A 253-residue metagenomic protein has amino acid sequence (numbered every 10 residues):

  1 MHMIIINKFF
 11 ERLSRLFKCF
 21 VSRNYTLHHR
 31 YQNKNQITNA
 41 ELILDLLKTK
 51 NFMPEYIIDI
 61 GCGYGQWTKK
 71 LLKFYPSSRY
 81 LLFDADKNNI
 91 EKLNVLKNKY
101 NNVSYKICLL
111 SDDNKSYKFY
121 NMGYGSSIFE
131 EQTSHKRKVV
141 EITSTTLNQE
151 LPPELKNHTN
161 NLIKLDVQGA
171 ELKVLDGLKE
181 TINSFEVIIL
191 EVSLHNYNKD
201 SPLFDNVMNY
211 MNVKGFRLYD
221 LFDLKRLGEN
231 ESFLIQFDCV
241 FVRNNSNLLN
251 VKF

Functional and structural regions predicted by a protein language model:
H2-F253: Phosphate/nucleotide-binding beta-alpha loop and adjacent structural elements of enzyme active sites
